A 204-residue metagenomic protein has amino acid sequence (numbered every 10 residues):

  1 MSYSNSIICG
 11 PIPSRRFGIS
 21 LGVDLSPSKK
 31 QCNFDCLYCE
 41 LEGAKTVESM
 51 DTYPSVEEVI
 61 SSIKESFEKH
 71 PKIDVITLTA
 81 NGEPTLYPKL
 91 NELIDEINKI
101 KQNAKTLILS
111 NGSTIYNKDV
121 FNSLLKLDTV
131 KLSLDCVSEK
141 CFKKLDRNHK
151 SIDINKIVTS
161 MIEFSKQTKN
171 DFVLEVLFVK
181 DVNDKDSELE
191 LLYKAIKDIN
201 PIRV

Functional and structural regions predicted by a protein language model:
M1-R16, P27, I60-S61, E68-K69 (+1 more regions): Auxiliary Fe-S-binding modules of radical SAM enzymes
R16-E57: Canonical Radical SAM [4Fe-4S] cluster-binding loop centered on the CxxxCxxC motif and its immediate flanking residues
S20-G22, V75, V173: Short hydrophobic-acidic sequence motifs that mark active-site Asp/Glu residues
L25, L78-A80, V176-F178: Short glycine-centered, acidic/aromatic-flanked micro-motifs in structured strand/loop junctions that mark active-site
E42-T77, P88-E92: Conserved alpha-helical substructure of the radical SAM core
T77-E83, N111-G112: Glycine-rich beta-strand-to-loop/alpha-helix junction loops that act as flexible
L86-R203: Conserved AdoMet/S-adenosylmethionine-binding subsite of the radical SAM
